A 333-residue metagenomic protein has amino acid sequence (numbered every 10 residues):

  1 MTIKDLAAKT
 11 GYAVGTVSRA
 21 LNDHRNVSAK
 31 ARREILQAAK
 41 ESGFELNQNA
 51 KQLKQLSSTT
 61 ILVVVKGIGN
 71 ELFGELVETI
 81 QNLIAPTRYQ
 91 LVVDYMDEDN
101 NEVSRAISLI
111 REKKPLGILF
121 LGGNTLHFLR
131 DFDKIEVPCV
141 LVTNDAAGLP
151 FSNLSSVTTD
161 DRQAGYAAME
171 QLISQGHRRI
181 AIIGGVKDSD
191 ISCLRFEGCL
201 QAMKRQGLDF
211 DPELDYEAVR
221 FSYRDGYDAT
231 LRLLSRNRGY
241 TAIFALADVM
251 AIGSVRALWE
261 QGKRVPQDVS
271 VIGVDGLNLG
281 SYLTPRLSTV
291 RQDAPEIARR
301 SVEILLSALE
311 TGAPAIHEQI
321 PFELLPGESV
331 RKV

Functional and structural regions predicted by a protein language model:
M1-S57: N-terminal helix-turn-helix DNA-binding module of bacterial transcription factors
V14-R19, L53-G69, Q171, R179-V186: Short beta-strand segments enriched in small/hydrophobic residues
Q48, K66-E75, V93-E102, N144 (+6 more regions): Hinge/beta->alpha junction and helix N-cap segments in small-molecule ligand-binding domains
L56-E170: Alpha-helical recognition/docking segments in bacterial nutrient-uptake and carbohydrate-utilization systems
K114-G122, A181-I183, Y216, N237-A247 (+1 more regions): Periplasmic-binding protein-like
R179, F210-L214, V265-S270: Short acidic capping loops at alpha-helix termini that bridge into adjacent secondary structure
A229-V333: Flexible loop/turn connectors
